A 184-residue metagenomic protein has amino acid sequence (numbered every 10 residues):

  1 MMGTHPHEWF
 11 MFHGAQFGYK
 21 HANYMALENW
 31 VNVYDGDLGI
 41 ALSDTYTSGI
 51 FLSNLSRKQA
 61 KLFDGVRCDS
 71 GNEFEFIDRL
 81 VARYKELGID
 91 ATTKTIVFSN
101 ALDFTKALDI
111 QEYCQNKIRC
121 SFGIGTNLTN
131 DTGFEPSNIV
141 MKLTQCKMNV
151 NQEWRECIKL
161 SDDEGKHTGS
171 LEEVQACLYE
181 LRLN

Functional and structural regions predicted by a protein language model:
M1-R79, R83-Y84, D109, C114 (+1 more regions): Buried, small/hydrophobic-residue-enriched core segments of structured protein domains
S48, G71-K94, L102-N184: Gly/Ser/Thr/Ala-enriched C-terminal appendages of enzymes
V97: Conserved strand-turn element in the central/C-terminal portion of the radical SAM core barrel that lines
